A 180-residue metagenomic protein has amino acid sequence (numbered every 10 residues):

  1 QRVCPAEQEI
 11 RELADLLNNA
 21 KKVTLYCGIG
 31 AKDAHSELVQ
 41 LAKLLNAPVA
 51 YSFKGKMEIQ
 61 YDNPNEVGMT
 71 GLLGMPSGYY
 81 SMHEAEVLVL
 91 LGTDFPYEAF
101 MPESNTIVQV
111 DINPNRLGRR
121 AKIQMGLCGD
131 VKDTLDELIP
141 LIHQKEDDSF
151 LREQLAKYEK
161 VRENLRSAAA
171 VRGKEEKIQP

Functional and structural regions predicted by a protein language model:
Q1, D15, A20, N105-P180: Phosphate/pyrophosphate-binding active-site segments
Q1-P64, L155-P180: Cofactor-pocket helix-loop regions in the catalytic cores of large enzyme subunits
Q8-E12, S77, T134: Well-ordered alpha-helical segments embedded in enzymatic catalytic cores
I29-I112: Glycine-rich, anion-gripping cofactor-binding loops and their flanking helix/strand elements in enzyme active sites
